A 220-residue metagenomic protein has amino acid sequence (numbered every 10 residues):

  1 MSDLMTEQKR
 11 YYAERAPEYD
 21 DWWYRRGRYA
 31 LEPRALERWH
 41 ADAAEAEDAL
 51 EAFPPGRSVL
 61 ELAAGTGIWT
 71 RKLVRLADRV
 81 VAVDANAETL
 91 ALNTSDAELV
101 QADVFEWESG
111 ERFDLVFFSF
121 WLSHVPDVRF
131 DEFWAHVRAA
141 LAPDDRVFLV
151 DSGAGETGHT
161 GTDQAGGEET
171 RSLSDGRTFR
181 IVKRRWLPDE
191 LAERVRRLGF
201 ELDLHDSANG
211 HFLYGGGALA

Functional and structural regions predicted by a protein language model:
M1-P54: Conserved class I S-adenosyl-L-methionine
L60-W107: Class I SAM-dependent methyltransferase SAM/SAH-binding core
F117: A conserved beta-strand element that flanks and buttresses the S-adenosyl-L-methionine
F120-H124: Short catalytic micro-motifs in class I SAM-dependent methyltransferases
D131-P143: A short glycine-rich, Lys/Arg-flanked "PGG" loop and its adjoining helix->strand segment in the class I
V150-R197, H205: C-terminal alpha-helical "lid/dimerization" subdomain adjacent to the S-adenosyl-L-methionine
F200-F212: Conserved S-adenosyl-L-methionine
